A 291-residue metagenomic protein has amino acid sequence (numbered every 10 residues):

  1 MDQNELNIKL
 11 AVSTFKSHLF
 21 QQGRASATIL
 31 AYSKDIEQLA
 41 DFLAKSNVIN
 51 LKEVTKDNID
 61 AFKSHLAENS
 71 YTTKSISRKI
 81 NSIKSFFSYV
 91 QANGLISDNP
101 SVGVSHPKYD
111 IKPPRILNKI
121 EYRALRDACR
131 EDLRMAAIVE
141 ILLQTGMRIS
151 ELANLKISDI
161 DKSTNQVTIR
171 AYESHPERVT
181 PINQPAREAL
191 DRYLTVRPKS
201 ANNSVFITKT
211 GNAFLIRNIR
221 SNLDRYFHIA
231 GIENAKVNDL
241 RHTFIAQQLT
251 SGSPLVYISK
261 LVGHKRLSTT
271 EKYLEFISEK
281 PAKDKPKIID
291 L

Functional and structural regions predicted by a protein language model:
M1-L291: Conserved catalytic core of the tyrosine transesterase superfamily
